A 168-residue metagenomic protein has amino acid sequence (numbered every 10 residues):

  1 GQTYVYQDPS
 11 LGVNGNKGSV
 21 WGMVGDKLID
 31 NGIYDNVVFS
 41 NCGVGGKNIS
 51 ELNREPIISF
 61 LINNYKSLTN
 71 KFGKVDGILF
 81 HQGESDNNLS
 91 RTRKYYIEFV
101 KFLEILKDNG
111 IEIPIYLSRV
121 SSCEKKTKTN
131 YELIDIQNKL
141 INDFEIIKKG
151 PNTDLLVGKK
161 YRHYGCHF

Functional and structural regions predicted by a protein language model:
G1-F168: Cell-envelope and extracellular/periplasmic
